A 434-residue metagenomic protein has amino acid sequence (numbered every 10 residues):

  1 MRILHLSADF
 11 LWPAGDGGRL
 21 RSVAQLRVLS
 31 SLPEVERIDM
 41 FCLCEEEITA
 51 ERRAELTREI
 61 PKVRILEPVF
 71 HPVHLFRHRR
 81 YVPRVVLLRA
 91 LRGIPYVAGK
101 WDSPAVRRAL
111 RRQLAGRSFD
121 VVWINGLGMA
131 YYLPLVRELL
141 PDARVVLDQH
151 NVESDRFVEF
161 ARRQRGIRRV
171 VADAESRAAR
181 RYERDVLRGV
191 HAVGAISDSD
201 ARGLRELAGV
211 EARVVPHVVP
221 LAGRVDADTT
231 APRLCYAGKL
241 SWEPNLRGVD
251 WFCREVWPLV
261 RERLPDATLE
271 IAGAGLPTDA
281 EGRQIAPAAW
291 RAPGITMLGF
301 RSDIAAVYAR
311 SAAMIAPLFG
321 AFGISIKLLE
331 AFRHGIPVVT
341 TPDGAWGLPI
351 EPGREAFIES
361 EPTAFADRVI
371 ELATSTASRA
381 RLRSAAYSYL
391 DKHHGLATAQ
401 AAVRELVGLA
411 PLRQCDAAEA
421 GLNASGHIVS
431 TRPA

Functional and structural regions predicted by a protein language model:
L4, A227-V249, C253-W257: Conserved donor-binding/catalytic core segment of Leloir-type glycosyltransferases
A8, V73-W101, V145-R181, K239 (+1 more regions): Acceptor-binding helix/loop patch of EC 2.4 sugar-transfer enzymes, predominantly nucleotide-sugar-dependent
K62-R64, T268-A306, A313: Nucleotide-activated donor-binding/catalytic signature segment of Leloir-type glycosyltransferases, i.e., the conserved
H191, G294-I295, A306-G323, I336-P337: Acidic donor-binding loop of glycosyltransferase active sites
S199, H217-V218: Carbohydrate-associated surface elements
K327-E330, P337-T341, F357: Short hydrophobic beta-strand element within catalytic cores of glycosyltransferases and related nucleotide-activated
G353-T363, E371-T376: Conserved acidic donor-binding segment of nucleotide-sugar-dependent glycosyltransferases
A377-V407: A charged, aromatic-enriched C-terminal amphipathic alpha-helix characteristic of glycosyltransferases across folds
